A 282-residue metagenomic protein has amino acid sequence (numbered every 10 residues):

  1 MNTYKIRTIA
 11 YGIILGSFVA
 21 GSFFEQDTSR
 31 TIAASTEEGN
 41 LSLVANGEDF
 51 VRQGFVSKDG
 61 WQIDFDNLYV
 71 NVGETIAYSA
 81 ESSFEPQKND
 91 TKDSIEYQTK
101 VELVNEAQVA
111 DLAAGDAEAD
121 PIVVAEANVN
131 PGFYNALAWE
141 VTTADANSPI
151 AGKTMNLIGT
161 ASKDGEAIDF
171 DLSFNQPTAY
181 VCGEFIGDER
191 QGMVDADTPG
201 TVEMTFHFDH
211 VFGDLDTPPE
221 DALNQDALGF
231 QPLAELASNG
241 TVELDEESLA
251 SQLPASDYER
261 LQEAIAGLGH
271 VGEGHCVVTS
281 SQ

Functional and structural regions predicted by a protein language model:
N2-S22: Gram-negative bacterial Sec-dependent N-terminal signal peptides
T28-Q282: A short, solvent-exposed, low-complexity linear motif enriched for acidic/polar residues with Pro/Gly/Ser/Thr
